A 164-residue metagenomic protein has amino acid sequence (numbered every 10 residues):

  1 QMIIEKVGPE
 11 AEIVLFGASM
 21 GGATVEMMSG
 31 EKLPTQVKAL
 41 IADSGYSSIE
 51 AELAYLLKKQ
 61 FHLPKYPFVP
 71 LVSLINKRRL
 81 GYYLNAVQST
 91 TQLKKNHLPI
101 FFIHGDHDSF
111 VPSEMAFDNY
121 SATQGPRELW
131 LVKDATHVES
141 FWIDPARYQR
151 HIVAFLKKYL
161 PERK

Functional and structural regions predicted by a protein language model:
Q1-A11: Conserved acidic catalytic loop of the alpha/beta-hydrolase fold
G17-G21, V25: Gly/Ala-rich beta-loop-alpha elbow adjacent to hydrolase catalytic centers
M27-Y82: Hydrolase active-site cap/lid region
S89, L98, P112-S121: Short alpha-helix in the alpha/beta-hydrolase fold that links the catalytic acid
K95-H97, F102-H104, D108: Short beta-strand/loop motif that positions the catalytic acidic residue of the alpha/beta-hydrolase fold
D106-V111, V138-E139: Acidic catalytic loop of the alpha/beta-hydrolase fold
Y120-E139: Catalytic histidine neighborhood in serine/cysteine hydrolases with alpha/beta-hydrolase-type architecture
A135-Q149: Catalytic histidine-centered segment of alpha/beta-hydrolase-like enzymes
